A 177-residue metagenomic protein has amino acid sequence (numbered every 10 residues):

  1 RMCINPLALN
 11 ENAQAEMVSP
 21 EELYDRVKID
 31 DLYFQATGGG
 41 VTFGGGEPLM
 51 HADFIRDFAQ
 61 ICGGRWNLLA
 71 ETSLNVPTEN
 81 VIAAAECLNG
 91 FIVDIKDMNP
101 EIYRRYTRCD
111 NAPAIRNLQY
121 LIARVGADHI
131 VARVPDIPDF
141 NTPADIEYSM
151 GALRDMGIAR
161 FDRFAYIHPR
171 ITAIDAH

Functional and structural regions predicted by a protein language model:
R1-M17: Canonical Radical SAM [4Fe-4S] cluster-binding loop centered on the CxxxCxxC motif and its immediate flanking residues
S19-E21: Alpha/beta-hydrolase active-site loop
Y24, K28-I171, D175: Conserved AdoMet/S-adenosylmethionine-binding subsite of the radical SAM
